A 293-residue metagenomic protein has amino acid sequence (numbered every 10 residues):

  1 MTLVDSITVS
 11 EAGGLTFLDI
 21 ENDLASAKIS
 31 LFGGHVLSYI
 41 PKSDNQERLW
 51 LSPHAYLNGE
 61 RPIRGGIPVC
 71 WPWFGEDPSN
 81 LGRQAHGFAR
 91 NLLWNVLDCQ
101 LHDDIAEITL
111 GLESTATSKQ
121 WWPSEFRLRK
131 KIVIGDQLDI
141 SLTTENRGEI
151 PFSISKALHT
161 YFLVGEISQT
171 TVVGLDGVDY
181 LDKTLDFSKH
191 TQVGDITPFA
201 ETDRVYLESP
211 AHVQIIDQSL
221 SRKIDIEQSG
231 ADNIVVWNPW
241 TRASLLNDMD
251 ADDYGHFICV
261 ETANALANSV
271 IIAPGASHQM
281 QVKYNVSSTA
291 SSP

Functional and structural regions predicted by a protein language model:
M1-R64, A211-H212, I216-A231, P274-S292: Beta-strand-rich N-terminal accessory domains
V4, R83-I134: Extended, loop-rich substrate-binding clefts of extracytoplasmic carbohydrate-active enzymes
I29, L142-G148, V286: Asparagine-centered strand-capping/turn motif at beta-strand->loop junctions
S38-I40, I150-K156, P293: Short, hydrophobic/aromatic beta-strand segments
R48-N91, D225-D248: Hot-dog-fold acyl-thioester-processing enzymes
N58, R129-K131, N268-I272: Beta-strand-rich interaction surfaces with strong enrichment in secreted/lumenal proteins
L92, T197-P274: Acidic/His-leaning functional-site neighborhoods
I150-S153, A157, Y161-N233: Active-site/ligand-binding surface loops and adjacent short beta/alpha elements that line catalytic pockets across
